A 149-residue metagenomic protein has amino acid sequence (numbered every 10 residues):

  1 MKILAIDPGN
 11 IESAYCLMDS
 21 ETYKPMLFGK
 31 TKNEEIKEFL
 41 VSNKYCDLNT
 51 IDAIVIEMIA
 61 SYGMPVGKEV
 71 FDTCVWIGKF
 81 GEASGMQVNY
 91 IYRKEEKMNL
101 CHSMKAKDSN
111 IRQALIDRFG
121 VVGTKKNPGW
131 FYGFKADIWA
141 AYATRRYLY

Functional and structural regions predicted by a protein language model:
M1-Y149: Phosphate- and other anionic-substrate recognition elements at nucleic-acid/protein interfaces
